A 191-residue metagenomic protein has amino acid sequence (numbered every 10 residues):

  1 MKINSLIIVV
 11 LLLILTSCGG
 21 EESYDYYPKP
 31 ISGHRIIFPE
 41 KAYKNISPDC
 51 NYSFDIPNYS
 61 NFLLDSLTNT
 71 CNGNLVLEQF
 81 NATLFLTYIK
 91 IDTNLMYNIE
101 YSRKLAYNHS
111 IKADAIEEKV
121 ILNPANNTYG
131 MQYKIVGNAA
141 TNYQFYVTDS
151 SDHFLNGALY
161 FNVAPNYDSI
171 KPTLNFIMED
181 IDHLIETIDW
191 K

Functional and structural regions predicted by a protein language model:
K2-V9: Sec-dependent signal peptide recognition, specifically the positively charged N-region followed immediately by
L6, S17-T83, T93-V120, P124-N127 (+2 more regions): N-terminal targeting sequences that direct proteins away from the cytosol to non-cytosolic compartments
V10-T16: Hydrophobic core
G73-L75, N142-D149: Short, surface-exposed beta-strand/loop micro-motifs that present aromatic residues
T87: His/Glu-rich zincin catalytic helix
N123-N126, V147-H153: A short, structured loop/turn motif at beta-sheet edges
Y129-Y143: Short, Gly/Ser/Thr-enriched beta-strand-loop segments that form substrate-interacting elements of hydrolase/peptidase
S151-F161: Long, amphipathic, charge-rich alpha-helical segments that form helical bundles/coiled-coils
